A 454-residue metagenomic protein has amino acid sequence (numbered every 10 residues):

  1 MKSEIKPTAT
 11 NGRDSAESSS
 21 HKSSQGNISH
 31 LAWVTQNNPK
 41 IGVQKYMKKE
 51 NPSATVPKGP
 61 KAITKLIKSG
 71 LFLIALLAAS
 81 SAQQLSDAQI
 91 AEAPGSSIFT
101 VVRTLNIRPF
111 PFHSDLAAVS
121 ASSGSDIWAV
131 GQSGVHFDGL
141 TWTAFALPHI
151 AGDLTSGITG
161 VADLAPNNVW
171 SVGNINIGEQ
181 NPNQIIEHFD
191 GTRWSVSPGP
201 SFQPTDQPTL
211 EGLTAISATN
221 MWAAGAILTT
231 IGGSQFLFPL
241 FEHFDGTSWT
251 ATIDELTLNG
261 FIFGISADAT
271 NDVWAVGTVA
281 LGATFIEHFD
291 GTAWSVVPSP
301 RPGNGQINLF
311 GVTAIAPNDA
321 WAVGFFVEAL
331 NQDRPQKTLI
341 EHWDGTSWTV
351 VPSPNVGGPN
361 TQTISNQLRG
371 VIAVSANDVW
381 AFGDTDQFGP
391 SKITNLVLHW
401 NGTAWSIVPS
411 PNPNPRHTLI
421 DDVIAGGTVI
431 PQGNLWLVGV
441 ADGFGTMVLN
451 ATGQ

Functional and structural regions predicted by a protein language model:
M1-T64: N-terminal secretory signal peptides that target proteins for export/translocation
T8, S24, I67-L71, V312 (+1 more regions): Residues at the start of alpha-helices and the adjacent loop-to-helix junctions
R13-D14, W33-T35, K40-V43, L76 (+5 more regions): Generic ordered-secondary-structure signal
S19-H21, W33, K40, L66 (+5 more regions): Residue-level recognition of conserved structural "scaffold" positions that shape functional pockets and channels
K61, K68-S80: Bacterial N-terminal signal peptides
T64-I67, I340: Residue-level micro-sites within transmembrane alpha helices that shape and flank functional polar/acidic positions
Q83-Q454: Residue-level hotspots at or immediately adjacent to binding/recognition sites across diverse folds
